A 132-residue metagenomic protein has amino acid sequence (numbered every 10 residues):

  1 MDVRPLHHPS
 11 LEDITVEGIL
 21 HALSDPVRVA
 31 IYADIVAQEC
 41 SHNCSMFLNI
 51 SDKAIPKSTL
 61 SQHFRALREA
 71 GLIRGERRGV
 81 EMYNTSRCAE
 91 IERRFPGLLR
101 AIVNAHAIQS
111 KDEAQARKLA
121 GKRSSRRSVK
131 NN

Functional and structural regions predicted by a protein language model:
D2, S10, I14, P26-V27 (+5 more regions): Generic signal for short, ordered secondary-structure residues within or immediately flanking folded domains
D2-T15, A33-A37, R87-N132: Amphipathic alpha-helical dimerization/coiled-coil segments that flank or bridge DNA-binding/regulatory modules
R4-P9, L20-L23, Q38-C40, F64-A66: Short amphipathic alpha-helical segments, especially helix-boundary/capping motifs
G18-P56, R78-E90: N-terminal helix-turn-helix DNA-binding core of bacterial DNA-binding proteins
D25, H63, P96: Conserved acidic functional residues
H42-N43, I55-S58, I102, S110-E113: Secondary-structure transition/capping residues
F47-G75: Canonical helix-turn-helix DNA-binding module
E76-R77, A101: A generic structural-conservation signal
